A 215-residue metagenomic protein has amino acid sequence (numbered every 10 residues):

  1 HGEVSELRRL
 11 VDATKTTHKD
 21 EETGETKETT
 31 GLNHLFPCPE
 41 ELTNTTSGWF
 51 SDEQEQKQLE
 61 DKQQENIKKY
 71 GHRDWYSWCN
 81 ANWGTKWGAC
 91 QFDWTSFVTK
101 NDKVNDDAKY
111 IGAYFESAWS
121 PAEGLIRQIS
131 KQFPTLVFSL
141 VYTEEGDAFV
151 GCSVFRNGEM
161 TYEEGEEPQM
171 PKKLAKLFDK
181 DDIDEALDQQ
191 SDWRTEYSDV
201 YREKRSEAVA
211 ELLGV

Functional and structural regions predicted by a protein language model:
H1-V215: Intrinsic low-complexity, intrinsically disordered or marginally ordered coil/linker segments
